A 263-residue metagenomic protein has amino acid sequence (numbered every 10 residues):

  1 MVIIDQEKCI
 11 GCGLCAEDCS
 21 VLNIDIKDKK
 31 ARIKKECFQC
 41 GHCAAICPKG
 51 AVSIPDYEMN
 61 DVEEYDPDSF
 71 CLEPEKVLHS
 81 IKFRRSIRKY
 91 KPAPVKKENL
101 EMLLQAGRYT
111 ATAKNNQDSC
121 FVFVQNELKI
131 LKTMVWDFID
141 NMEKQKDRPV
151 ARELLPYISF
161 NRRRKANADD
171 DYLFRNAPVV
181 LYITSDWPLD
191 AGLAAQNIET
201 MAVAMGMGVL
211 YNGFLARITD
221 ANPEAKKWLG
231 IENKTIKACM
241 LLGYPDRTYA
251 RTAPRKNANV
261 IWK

Functional and structural regions predicted by a protein language model:
M1-K263: Acidic, surface-exposed loops and disordered segments
